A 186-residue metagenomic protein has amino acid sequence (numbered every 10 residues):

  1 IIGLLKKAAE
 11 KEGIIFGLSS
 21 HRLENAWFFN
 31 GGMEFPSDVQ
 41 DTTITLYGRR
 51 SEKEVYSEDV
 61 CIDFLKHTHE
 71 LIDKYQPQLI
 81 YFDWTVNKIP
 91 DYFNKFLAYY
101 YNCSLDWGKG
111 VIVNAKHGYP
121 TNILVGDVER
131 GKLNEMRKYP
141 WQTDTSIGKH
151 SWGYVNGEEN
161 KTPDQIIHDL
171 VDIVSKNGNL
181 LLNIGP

Functional and structural regions predicted by a protein language model:
I1-P186: Mature catalytic domains of secreted/periplasmic carbohydrate-active enzymes
